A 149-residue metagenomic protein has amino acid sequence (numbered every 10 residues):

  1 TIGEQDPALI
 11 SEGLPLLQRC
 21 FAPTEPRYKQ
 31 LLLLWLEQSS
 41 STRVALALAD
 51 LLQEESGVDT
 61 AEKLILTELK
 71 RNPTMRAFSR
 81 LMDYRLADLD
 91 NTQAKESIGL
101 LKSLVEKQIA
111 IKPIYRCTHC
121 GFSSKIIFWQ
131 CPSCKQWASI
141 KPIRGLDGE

Functional and structural regions predicted by a protein language model:
T1-I2, T24-Q38, G57-R71, T92-Q108: Alpha-helical repeat scaffolds
I2-G3, F21, S124: Flexible interhelical turns and helix-capping residues at alpha-helix boundaries within structured domains
E4-L14, T24-Y28, Q38-L46, V58 (+2 more regions): Generic helix N-cap/helix-start motif at coil->alpha-helix transitions
L14-C20, L32, A49-Q53, M82-L86: Conserved small-residue packing positions in alpha-helical repeats and bundles
L17-E25, Q53-G57, L146-E149: Repeat-unit-sized solenoid/scaffold elements
K70-E149: Cys/His-clustered metal-coordination modules, chiefly Zn-binding fingers
